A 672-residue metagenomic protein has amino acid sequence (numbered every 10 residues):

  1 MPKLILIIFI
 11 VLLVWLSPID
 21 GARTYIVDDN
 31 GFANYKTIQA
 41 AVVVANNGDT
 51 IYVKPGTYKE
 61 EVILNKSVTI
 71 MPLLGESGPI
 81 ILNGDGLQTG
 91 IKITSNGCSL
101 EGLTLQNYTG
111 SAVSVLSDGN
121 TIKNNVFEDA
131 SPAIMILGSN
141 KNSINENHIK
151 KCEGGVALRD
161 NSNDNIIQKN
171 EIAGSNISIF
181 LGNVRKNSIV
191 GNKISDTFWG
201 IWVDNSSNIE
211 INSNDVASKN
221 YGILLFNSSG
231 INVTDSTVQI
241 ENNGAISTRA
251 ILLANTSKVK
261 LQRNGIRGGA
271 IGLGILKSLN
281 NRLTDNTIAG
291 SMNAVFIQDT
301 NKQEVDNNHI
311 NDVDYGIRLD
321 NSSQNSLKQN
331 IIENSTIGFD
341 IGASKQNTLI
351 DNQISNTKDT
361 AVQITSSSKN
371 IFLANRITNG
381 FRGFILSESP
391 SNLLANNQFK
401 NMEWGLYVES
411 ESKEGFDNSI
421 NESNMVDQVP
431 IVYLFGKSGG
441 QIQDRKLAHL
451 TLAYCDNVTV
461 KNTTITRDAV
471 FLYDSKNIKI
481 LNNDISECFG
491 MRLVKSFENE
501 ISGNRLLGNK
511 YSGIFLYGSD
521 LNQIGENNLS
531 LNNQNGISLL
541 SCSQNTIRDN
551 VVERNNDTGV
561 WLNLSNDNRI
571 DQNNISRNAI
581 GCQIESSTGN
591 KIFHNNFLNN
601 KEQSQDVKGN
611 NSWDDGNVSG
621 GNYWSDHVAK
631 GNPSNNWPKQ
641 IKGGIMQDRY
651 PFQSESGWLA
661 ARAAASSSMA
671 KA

Functional and structural regions predicted by a protein language model:
M1-V27, A41, I70, L100 (+27 more regions): Secretory targeting signatures
N30-G31, P55, S67-V113, N242 (+1 more regions): Right-handed parallel beta-helix/beta-spiral solenoid domain characteristic of secreted/periplasmic
N30-Y35, Q39, N47-T69, L73-I81 (+7 more regions): N-terminal extracellular ligand-recognition/capping segment immediately after the signal peptide
G48-T50, P55, E61, S67 (+38 more regions): Detector for repetitive beta-architecture
D49-Y52, E241-A245, Q329, T348 (+6 more regions): Acidic, glycine- and Ser/Thr-rich low-complexity intrinsically disordered tracts in extracellular/secreted proteins
Y58-L64, D85-I93, T109-V115, S131-G138 (+21 more regions): Short glycine/acidic-rich loop motifs that flank beta-strands on beta-rich extracellular proteins
M71, Q88-A130, N145, S236 (+4 more regions): Parallel beta-helix/beta-solenoid
